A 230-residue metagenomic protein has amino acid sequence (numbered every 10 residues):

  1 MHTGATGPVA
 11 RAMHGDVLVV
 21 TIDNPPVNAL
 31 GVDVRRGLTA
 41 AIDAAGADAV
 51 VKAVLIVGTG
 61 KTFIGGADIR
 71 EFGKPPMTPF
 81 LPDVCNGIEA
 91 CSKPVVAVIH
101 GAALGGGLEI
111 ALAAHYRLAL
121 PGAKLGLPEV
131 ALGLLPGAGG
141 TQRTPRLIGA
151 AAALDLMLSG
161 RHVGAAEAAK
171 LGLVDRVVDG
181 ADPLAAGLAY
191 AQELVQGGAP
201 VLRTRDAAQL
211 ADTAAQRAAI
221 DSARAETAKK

Functional and structural regions predicted by a protein language model:
M1-T21, E109, L158-K230: Amphipathic alpha-helical segments at domain termini/boundaries
M1-T59, P75, P79, D83-N86: Conserved CoA-thioester-binding segment of acyl-CoA-metabolizing enzymes
V20, G37-L38, I56, D68 (+4 more regions): Terminal peptide-recognition signature
A53, T62, Y116, D175-R176: Residues at the N-termini of beta-strands
V57-G87, A103, A131-L134: Glycine- (often His-adjacent) and acidic-residue-rich active-site loop that binds/positions the CoA thioester
I88-L132, P136: Glycine-rich beta-to-alpha active-site loop
T141-A151: Hydrophobic, secondary-structure "cap" segments at the distal end of domains
